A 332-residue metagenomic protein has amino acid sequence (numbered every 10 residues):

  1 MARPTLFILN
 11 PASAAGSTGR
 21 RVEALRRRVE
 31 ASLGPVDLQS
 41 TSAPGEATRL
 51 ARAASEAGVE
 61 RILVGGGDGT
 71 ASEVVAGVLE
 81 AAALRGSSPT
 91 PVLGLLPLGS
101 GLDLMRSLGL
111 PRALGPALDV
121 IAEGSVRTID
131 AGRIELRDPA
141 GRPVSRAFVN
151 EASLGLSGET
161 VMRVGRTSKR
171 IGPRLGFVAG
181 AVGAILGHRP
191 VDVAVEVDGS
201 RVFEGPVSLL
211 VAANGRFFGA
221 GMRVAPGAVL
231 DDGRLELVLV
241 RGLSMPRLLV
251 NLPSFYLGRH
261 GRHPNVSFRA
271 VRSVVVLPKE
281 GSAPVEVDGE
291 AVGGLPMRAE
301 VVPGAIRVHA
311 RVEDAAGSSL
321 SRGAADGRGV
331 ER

Functional and structural regions predicted by a protein language model:
M1-G65, S72, A76, G115 (+2 more regions): ATP/NTP phosphate-donor binding region
P11, G65-G67, L96-L98, N214: Glycine-rich beta-strand-to-loop/alpha-helix junction loops that act as flexible
G19-R21, V75-V78, R106-L108, R223-V224: Short amphipathic alpha-helical segments
S32, T41, L79-S208: Catalytic core of DAGKc-family lipid kinases
S153, S157, V211-V224, A291: Glycine-rich phosphate/pyrophosphate-binding beta-alpha loops
S157-T160, F203-G205, F217-G221, D232 (+1 more regions): Short acidic/glycine-rich loop or secondary-structure boundary segments that cap or lie
S168-G176, A220, P226-R247: Gly/Ser/Thr-rich active-site loops/lids in small-molecule metabolic enzymes that frequently grip phosphoryl groups
V197-E204, V229-L230, L239-R332: ATP/nucleoside-binding phosphotransfer catalytic cores, i.e., glycine-rich phosphate-binding loops
